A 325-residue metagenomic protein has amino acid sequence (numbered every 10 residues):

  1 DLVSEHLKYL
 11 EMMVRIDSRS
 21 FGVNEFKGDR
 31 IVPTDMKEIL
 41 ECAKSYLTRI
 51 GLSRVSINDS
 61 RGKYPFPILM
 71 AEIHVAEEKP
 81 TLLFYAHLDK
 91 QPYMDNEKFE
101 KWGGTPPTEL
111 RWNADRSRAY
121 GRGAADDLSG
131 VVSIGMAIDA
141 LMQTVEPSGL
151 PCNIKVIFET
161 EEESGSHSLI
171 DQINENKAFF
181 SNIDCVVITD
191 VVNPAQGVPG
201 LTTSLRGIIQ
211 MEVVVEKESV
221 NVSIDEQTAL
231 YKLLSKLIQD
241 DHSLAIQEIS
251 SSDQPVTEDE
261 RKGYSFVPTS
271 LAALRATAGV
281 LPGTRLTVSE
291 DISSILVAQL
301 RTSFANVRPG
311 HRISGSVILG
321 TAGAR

Functional and structural regions predicted by a protein language model:
D1-E100, I318, R325: N-terminal helical capping/dimerization or prosegment-like subdomains of hydrolases acting on amide or phosphate bonds
R15, T48, Q143-E146, A178 (+2 more regions): Generic secondary-structure signature for well-ordered alpha-helical cores
K79-K155: Active-site metal-coordination/substrate-binding segment of hydrolases, especially metallo-dependent peptidases
A125, K217-V222, A324-R325: A generic structural motif
L128-P147, S166-N174, Q227-K236: Active-site-proximal alpha-helical scaffold in enzymes
S148-E226, S314: Histidine/acidic-residue-rich, glycine-tolerant segments that coordinate divalent metal ions
A178-S181, P194, T203, N221-A322: Acidic-enriched catalytic cores of C-N bond-cleaving enzymes acting on peptides and small amides
